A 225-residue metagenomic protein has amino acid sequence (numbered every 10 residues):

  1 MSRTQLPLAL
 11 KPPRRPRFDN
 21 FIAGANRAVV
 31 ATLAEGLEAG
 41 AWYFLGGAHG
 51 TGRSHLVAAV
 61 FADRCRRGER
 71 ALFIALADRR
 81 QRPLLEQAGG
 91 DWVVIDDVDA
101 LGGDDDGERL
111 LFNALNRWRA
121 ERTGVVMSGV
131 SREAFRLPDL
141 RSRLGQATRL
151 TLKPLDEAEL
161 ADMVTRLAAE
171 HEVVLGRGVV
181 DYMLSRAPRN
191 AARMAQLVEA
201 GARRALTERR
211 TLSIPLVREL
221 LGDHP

Functional and structural regions predicted by a protein language model:
L6-A28: Dynamic helix-loop-helix/coil hinge segments at AAA+ ATPase domain boundaries and subdomain interfaces
G24, L33-G40: Phosphate-binding P-loop
G40-V57: Walker A/P-loop nucleotide-binding motif
L84-S128: Conserved nucleotide-sensing/catalytic segment adjacent to the nucleotide-binding pocket in NTP-handling enzymes
R132-Q146: Short regulatory helix/loop adjacent to the ATP-binding pocket of P-loop NTPases
R136, A147-E159: Conserved AAA+ ATPase "SRH/arginine-finger" region at the nucleotide-binding site
V174-R186: Short conserved motifs of the RecA-like P-loop NTPase core
A187-G201: The conserved phosphate-sensing helix
